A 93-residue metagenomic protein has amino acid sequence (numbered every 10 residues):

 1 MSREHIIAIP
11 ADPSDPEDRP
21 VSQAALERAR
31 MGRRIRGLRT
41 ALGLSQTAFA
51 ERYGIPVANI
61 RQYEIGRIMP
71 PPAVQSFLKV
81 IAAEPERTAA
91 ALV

Functional and structural regions predicted by a protein language model:
M1-R30, E86-V93: N-terminal flexible/basic segments that precede or flank functional cores
Q23-T40, K79: A short, Lys/Arg-rich alpha-helix, primarily the initiator
I35, F49-A50, I60-Y63: Conserved hydrophobic/aromatic packing and binding residues within compact polymer-binding modules
I55-P70: Recognition helix of helix-turn-helix/homeodomain-like DNA-binding domains that insert into the DNA major groove
Y63, K79-L92: C-terminal accessory regions appended to core domains
R67-K79: Short, basic-rich loop-to-helix N-cap that marks the start of a DNA-contacting helix
